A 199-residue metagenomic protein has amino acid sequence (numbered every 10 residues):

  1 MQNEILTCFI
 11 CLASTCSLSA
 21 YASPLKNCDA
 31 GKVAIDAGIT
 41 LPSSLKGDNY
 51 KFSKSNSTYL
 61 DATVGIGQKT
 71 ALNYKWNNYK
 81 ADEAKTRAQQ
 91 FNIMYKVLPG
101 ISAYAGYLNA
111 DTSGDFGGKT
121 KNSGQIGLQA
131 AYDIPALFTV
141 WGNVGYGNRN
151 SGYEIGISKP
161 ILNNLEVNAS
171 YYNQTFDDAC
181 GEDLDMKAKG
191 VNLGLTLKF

Functional and structural regions predicted by a protein language model:
M1-A22: Gram-negative bacterial Sec-dependent N-terminal signal peptides
A20-A81: Short glycine/proline- and aromatic-enriched beta-strand/turn motifs that initiate or cap beta-hairpins
V33-I35, Q68-Y74, P99-A103, I134-V140 (+1 more regions): Repeated loop/turn-to-beta-strand initiation elements of outer-membrane beta-barrel proteins
A34, Y59-T63, Q90-N92, Q125-G127 (+2 more regions): Membrane-embedded beta-strand positions in outer-membrane beta-barrel channels/transporters
I39-L45, I66-Q68, W76-K80, Y107-S113 (+4 more regions): Transmembrane beta-strands of outer-membrane beta-barrel pores
G47-S55, Y79-R87, A110, G114-G124 (+2 more regions): Solvent-exposed loop/turn segments connecting transmembrane beta-strands in outer-membrane beta-barrel proteins
T63-G67, M94-G100, A131-D133, S158-P160 (+1 more regions): Structural signature of outer-membrane beta-barrel channels/translocons
I126, Y132, I157-I161, E166 (+2 more regions): Outer-membrane beta-barrel "beta-signal"
